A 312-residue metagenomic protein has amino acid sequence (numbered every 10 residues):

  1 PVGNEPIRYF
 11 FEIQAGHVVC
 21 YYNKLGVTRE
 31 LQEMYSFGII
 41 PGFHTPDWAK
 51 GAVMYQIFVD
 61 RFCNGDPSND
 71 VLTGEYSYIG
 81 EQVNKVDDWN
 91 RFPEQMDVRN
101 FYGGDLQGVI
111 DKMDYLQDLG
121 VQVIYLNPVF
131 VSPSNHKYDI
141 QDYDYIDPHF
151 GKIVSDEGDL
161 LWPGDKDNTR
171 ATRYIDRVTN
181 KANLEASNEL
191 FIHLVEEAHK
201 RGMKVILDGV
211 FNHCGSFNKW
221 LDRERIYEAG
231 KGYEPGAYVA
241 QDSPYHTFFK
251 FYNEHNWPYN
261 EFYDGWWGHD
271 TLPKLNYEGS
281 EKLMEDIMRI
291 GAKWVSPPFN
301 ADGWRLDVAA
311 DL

Functional and structural regions predicted by a protein language model:
P1-Q56, N64-Q82, D88: The feature marks proteins involved in alpha-glucan
E5-I7, S134, N300: Short loop/turn segments at connectors of secondary-structure elements within structured domains
W48, A52, L119, F299: Structured loop/turn residues at beta-strand edges in well-structured enzyme cores
V59-Q122, P128-P298: Substrate-binding/active-site clefts of carbohydrate-active enzymes
A309: Aromatic- and carboxylate-enriched substrate-binding clefts and catalytic-loop regions of carbohydrate-active enzymes
L312: Glycine-rich phosphate-binding loops at beta-strand->alpha-helix junctions
